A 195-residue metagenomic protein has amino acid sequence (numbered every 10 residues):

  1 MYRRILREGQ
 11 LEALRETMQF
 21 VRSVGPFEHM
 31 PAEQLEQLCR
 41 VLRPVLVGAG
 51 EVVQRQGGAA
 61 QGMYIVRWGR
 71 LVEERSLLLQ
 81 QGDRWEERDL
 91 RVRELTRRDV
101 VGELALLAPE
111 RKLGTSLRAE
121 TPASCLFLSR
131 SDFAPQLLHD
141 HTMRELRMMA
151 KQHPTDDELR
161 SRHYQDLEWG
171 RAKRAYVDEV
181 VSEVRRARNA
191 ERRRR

Functional and structural regions predicted by a protein language model:
M1-R195: Long cytosolic regulatory regions associated with cyclic-nucleotide signaling
